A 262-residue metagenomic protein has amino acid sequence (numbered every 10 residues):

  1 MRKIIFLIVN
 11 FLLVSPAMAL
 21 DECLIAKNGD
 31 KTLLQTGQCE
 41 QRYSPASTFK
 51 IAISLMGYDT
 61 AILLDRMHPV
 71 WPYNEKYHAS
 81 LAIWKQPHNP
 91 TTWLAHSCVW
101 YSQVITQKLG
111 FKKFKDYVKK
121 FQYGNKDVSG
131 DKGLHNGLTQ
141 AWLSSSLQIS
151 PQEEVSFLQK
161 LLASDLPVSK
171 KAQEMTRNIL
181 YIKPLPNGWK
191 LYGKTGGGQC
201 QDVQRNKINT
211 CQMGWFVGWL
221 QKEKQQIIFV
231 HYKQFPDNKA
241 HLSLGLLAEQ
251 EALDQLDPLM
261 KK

Functional and structural regions predicted by a protein language model:
M1-I4: Positively charged n-region of N-terminal signal peptides that target proteins for export
F6-V14: Bacterial N-terminal signal peptides
A17-G37, V217-Q221, H231: A short, well-structured edge-of-sheet supersecondary motif
Q38-R42, Q107-K112, L162-K262: Structured C-terminal helix/loop/strand segments within mature extracytoplasmic catalytic/sensor domains
Q38-S44, K76-T92, W100-K108, L138-L147 (+2 more regions): Second-shell loop/turn segments in exported
Y43-M67, W93, E154, F229: Active-site SXXK
D59-N74, V168-Q173: Short, well-structured active-site flanking segments
K85-Q86, T106-L161: Mid-domain, small-residue-enriched loop/turn segments at the edges of structured enzyme/sensor domains
